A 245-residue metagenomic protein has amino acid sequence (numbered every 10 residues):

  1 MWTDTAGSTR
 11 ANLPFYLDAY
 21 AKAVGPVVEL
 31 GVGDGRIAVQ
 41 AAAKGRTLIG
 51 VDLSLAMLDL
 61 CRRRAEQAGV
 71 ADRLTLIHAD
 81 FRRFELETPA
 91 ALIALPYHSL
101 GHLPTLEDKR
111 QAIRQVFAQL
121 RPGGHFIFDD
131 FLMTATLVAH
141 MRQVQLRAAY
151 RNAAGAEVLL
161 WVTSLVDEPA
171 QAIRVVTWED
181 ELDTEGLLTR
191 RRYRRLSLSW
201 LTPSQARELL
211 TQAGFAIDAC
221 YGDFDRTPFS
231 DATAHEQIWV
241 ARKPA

Functional and structural regions predicted by a protein language model:
M1-G25: Conserved class I S-adenosyl-L-methionine
V24-G33: Conserved class I S-adenosyl-L-methionine
Q40-R83: Class I SAM-dependent methyltransferase SAM/SAH-binding core
E85-L92: A short acidic, Gly/Pro-enriched loop at the edge of an enzyme's catalytic core that lines a small-molecule cofactor
R110-P122: A short glycine-rich, Lys/Arg-flanked "PGG" loop and its adjoining helix->strand segment in the class I
G123-D130: Conserved beta-strand signature within the Rossmann-like core of class I S-adenosyl-L-methionine
D130-R207: SAM-dependent methyltransferase
S197-A245: C-terminal lobe and adjacent flexible extensions of AdoMet/dcAdoMet transferase-like proteins
